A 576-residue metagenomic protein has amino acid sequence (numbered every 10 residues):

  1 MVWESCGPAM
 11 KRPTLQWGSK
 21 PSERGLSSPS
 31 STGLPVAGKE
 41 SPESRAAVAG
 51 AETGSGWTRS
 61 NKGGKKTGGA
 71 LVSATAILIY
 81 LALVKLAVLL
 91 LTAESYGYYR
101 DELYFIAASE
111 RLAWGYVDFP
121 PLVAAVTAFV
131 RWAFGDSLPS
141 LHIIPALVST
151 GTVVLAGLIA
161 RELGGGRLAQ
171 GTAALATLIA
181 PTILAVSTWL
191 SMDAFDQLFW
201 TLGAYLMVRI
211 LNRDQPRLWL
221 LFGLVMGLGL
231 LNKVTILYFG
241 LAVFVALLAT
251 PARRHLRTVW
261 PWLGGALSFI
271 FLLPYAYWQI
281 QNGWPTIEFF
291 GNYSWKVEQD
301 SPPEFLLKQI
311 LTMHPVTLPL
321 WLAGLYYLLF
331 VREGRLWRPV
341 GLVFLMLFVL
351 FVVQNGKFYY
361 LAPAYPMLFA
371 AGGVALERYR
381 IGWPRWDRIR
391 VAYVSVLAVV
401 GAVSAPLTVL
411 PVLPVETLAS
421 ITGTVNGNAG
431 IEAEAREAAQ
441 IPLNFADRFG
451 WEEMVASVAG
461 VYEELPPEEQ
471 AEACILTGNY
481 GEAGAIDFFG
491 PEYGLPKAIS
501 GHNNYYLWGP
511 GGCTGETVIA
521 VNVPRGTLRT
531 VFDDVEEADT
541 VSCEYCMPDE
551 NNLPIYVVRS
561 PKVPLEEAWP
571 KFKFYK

Functional and structural regions predicted by a protein language model:
I79, I143-G164, L202, L206: Transmembrane-helix motifs of polytopic, lipid-linked glycan transferases
L81-A82, A173-P181, M226, L230 (+1 more regions): Short helix- or helix-capping micro-motifs that position conserved polar/aromatic residues at function-defining sites
E110, L155, A176, F195-R213 (+2 more regions): Specific aromatic-rich, kink-prone transmembrane helix
R111, A174, L206, L218-K233 (+2 more regions): Membrane-interface alpha helices of multi-pass inner-membrane proteins
P121-A125, G135-V154, G171, V186-L190: Loop-to-helix entry region of an early transmembrane alpha helix in multi-pass inner-membrane enzymes
R161-G164, G203-W219, G324-E333: Membrane-interface transmembrane helices that cradle and orient dolichyl/undecaprenyl
T182, T188-D196: Short acidic/glycine- and proline-prone juxtamembrane loop motifs at membrane-interface regions of multi-pass membrane
L228, L237-W337, F351, P406-T417 (+1 more regions): Transmembrane-lumen/periplasm boundary regions of multi-pass, lipid-linked membrane glycan transferases
